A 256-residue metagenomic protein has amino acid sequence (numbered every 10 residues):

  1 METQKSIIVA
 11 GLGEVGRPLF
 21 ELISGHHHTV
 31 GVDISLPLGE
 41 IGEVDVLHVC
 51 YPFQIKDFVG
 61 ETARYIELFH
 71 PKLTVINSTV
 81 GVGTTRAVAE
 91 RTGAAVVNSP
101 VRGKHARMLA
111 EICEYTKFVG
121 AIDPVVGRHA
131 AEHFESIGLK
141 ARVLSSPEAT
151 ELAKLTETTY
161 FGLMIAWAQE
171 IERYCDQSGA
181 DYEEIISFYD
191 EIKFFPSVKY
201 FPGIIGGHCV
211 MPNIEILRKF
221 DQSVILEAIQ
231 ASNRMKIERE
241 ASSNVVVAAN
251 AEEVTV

Functional and structural regions predicted by a protein language model:
M1-A10, H27-H28, E43, D176-V256: NAD(P)-dependent Rossmann-like dehydrogenase/reductase catalytic/cofactor-binding core
Q4-K5, K72, Y115: Nucleotide donor/acceptor-binding cores
A10, R17, S24-I41: NAD(P)-binding Rossmann-fold cofactor-contacting core
G13-V15, T79-T84, F161: Gly/Ser/Thr-rich loops at beta-strand to alpha-helix junctions that form or flank small-molecule/cofactor-binding
G25-H26, A89-V97, M108-P196, S223: Internal alpha-helical scaffold of NAD(P)-dependent oxidoreductase catalytic cores
D33-P37, G81, R102, P124: Short, polar loop motifs at secondary-structure junctions
G42-E43, E114: Alpha-helix C-terminal capping/helix-to-coil transition sites in glycosyltransferase folds
V46, F53-R107: Rossmann-like NAD(P)(H) cofactor-binding subdomain of soluble oxidoreductases
